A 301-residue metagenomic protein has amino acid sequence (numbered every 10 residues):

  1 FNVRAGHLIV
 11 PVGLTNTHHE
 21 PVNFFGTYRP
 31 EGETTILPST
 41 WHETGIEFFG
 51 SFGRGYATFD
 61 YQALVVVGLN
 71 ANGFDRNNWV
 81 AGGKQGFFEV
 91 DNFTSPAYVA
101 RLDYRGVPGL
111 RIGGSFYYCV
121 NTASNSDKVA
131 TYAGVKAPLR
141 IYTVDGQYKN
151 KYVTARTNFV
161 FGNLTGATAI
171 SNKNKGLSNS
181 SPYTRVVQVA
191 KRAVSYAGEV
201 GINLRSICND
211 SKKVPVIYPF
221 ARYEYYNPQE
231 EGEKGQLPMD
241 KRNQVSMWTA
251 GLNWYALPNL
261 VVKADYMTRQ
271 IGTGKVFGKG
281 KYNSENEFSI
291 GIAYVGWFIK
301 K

Functional and structural regions predicted by a protein language model:
F1-A71, T94-V99, D103-I112, A190-D210 (+2 more regions): Outer membrane beta-barrel
R4, N16-E20, G113-K301: Outer-membrane beta-barrel pore domains
V22-P30, V80-G83, N174-S181: Short glycine/proline- and charge-enriched loop/turn segments that cap or connect secondary-structure elements
P30-L37, V65, G73, D127 (+2 more regions): Short alpha-helical interface elements
G32-T35, Q85-E89, R185-V187: Active-site rim elements
S39, E89-P96, G134-P138: Active-site glycine- and acidic-residue-rich loops that bind and position anionic ligands or nucleotide-like cofactors
G68-V80: C-terminal ends of transmembrane alpha-helices and the immediately adjacent extracellular/lumenal or cytosolic loop
W79-N125: Loop-centered beta-sheet repeat module
